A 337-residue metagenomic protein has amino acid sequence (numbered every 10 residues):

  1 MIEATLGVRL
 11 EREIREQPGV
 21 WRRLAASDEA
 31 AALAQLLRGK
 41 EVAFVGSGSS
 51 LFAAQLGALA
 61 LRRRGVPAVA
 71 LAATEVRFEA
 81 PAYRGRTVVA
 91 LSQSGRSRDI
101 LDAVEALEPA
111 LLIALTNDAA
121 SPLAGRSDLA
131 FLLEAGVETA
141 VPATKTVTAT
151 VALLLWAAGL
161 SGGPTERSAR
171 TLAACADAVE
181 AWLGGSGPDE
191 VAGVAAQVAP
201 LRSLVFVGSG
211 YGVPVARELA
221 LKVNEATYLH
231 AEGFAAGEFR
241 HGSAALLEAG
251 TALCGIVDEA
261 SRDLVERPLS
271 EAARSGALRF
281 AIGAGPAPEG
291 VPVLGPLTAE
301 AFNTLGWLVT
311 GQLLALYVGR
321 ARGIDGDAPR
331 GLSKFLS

Functional and structural regions predicted by a protein language model:
I2, L6-E41, L129-C254, R262 (+1 more regions): Active-site phosphate/pyrophosphate-binding segments
T5-L6, T116, L133, A196 (+3 more regions): Generic hydrophobic alpha-helical membrane-segment signal
A31, L37-E180, S209, A244 (+3 more regions): Glycine-rich phosphate-binding loops that contact phosphosugars or nucleotide phosphates
V293, L297-S337: Peripheral docking tails and interdomain loops at the edges of cofactor- or intermediate-handling domains
